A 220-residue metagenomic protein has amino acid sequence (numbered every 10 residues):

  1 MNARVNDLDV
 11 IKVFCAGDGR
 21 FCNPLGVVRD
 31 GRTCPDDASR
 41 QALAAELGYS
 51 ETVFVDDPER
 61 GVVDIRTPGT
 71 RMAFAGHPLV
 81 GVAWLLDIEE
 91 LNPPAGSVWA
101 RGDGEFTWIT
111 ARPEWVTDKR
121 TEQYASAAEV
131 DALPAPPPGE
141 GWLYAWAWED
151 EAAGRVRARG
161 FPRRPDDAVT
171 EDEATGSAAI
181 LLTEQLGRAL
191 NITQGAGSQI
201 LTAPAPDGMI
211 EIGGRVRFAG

Functional and structural regions predicted by a protein language model:
M1-G220: Active-site proximal loop and beta-alpha junction motif in alpha/beta enzyme cores
